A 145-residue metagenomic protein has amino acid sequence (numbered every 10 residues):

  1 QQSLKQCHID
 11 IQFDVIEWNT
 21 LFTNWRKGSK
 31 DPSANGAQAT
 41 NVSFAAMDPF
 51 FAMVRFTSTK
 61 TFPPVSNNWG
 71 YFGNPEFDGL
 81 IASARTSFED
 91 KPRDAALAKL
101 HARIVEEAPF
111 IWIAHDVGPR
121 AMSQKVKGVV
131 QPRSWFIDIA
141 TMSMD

Functional and structural regions predicted by a protein language model:
Q1-D10: Short helix-loop-beta junction
Q1-Q2, F22-D145: Detector for C-terminal structural segments
I11-W18: Short beta-strand-to-loop elements that line the ligand-binding cleft of bilobed periplasmic-binding protein-like
